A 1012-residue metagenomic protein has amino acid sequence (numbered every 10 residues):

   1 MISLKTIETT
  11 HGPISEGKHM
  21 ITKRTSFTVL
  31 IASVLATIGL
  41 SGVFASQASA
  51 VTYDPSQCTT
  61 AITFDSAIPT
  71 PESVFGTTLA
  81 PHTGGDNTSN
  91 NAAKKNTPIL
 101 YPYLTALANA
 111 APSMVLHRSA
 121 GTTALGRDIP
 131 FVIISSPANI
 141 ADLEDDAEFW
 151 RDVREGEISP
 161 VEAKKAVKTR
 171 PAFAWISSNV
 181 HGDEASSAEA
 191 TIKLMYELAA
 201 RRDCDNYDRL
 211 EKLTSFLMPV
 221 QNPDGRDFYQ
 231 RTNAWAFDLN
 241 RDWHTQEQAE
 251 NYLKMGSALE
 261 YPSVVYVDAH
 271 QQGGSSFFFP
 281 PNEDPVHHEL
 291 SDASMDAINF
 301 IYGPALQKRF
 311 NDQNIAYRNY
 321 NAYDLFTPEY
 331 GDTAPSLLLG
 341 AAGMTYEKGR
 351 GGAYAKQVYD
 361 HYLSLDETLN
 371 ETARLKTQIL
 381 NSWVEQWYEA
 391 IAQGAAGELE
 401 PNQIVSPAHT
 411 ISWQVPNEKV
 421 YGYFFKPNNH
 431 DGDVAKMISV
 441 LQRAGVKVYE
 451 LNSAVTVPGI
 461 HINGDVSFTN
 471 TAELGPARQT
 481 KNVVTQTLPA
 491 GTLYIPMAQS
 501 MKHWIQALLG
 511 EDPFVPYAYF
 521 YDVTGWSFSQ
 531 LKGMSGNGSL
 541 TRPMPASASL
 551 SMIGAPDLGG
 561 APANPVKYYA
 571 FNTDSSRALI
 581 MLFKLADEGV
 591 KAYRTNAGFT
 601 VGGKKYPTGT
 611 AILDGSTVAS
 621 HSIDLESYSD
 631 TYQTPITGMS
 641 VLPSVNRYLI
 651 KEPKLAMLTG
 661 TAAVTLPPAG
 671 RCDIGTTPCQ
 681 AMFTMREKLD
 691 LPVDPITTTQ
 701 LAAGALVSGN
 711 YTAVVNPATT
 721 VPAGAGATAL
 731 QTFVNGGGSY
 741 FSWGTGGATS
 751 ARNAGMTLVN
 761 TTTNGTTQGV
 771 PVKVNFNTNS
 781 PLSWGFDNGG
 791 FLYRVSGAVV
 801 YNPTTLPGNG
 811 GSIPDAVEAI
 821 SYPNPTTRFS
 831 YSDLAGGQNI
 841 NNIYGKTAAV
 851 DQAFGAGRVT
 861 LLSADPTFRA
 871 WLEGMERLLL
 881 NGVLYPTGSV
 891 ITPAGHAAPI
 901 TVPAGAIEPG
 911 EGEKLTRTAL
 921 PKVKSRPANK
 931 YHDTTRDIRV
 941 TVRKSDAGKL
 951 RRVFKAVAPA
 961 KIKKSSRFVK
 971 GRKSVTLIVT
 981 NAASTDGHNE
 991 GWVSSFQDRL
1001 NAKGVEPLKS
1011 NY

Functional and structural regions predicted by a protein language model:
L4-I14, K18-I31: Bacterial N-terminal signal peptides that target proteins for export
T10-I14, S46-C58: Low-complexity, acidic Ser/Thr/Pro-rich repeat tracts that form intrinsically disordered stalk/linker regions of very
T37-Q47: C-terminal segment of classical bacterial N-terminal signal peptides
V51-A185, A199-A200, R209-E211, R241 (+13 more regions): Intrinsic-disorder/low-complexity accessory segments
T169-F173, S177, A188-A236: Short helix-loop-beta-strand segments that form the rim/entrance of peptidase-like active sites
M218-T232, Y266-D284, A341-T345: Core alpha/beta catalytic barrel or barrel-like domain that forms the active/cofactor pocket in diverse metabolic
P909-A958: Extracytoplasmic/periplasm-facing segments of secreted or lipoprotein envelope proteins
V969-A1002, E1006: Extracytosolic low-complexity repeat regions of secreted or lipid-anchored proteins
